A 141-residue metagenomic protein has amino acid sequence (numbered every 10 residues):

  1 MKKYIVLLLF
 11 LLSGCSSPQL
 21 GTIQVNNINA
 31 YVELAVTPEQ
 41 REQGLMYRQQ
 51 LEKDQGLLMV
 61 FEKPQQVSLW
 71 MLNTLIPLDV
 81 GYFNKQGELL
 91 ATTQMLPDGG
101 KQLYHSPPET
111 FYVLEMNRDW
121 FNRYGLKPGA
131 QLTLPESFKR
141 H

Functional and structural regions predicted by a protein language model:
M1-K2, S16: N-terminal hydrophobic targeting signals that begin at the initiator methionine
K2-L8: Sec-dependent signal peptide recognition, specifically the positively charged N-region followed immediately by
L12-G14: C-terminal motif of bacterial Sec signal peptides marking the signal peptidase cleavage site
S16-H141: Compact, glycine-rich, soluble single-domain proteins
